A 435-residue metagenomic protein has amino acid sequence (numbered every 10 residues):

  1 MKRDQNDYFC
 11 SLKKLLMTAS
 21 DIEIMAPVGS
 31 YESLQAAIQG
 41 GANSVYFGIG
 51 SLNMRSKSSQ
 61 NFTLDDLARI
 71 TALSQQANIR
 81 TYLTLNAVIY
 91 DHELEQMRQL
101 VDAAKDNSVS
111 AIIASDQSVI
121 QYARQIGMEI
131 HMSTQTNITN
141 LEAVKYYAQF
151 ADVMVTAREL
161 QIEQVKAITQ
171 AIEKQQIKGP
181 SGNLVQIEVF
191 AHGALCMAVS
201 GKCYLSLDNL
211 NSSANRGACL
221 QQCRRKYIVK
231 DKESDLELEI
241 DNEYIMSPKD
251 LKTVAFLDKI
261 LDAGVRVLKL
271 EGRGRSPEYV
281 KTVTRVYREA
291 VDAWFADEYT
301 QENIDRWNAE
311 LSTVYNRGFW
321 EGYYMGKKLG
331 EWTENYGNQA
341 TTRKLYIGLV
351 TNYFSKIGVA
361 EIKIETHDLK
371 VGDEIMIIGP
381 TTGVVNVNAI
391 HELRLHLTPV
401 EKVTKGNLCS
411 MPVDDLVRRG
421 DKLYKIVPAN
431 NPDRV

Functional and structural regions predicted by a protein language model:
T18-V45: N-terminal basic/disordered segments at the start of proteins
I24-V28, V45-F47, T81-L85, I112-A114 (+4 more regions): Hydrophobic faces of well-ordered beta-strands that scaffold small-molecule active sites in alpha/beta enzyme cores
Y46-L67, T84-E93, R273-T282: Glycine-rich, proline-tolerant flexible connector loops at the mouths of alpha/beta enzymes
L73, I79-Y146: N-terminal active-site wall of soluble small-molecule enzyme domains
E129-K269, R273-G274, V280-V283, A290-F295: Catalytic alpha/beta core domains of metabolic enzymes, predominantly
A157, E163-A171, K178, V185 (+1 more regions): Anionic-ligand-binding alpha/beta catalytic cores of soluble enzymes and soluble regulatory domains that recognize
A191, E334, T342-V435: Beta-strand/loop-dominated core regions that host nucleotide or nucleotide-derived cofactor-binding catalytic loops
